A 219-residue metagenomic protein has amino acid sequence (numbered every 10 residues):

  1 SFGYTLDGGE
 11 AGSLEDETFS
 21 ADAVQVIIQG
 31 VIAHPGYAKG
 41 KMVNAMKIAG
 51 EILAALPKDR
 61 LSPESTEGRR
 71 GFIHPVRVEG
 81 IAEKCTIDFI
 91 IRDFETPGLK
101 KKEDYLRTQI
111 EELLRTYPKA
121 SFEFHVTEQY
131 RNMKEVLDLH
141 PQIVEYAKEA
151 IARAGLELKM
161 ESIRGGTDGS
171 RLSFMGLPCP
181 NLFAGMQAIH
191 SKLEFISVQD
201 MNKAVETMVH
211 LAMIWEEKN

Functional and structural regions predicted by a protein language model:
S1-A45: Fold-level recognition of mixed alpha/beta catalytic cores in primary-metabolism enzymes, strongest
A45-N219: Metal-dependent amide/peptide-bond hydrolase catalytic core, centered on the "pita-bread" metallohydrolase fold
